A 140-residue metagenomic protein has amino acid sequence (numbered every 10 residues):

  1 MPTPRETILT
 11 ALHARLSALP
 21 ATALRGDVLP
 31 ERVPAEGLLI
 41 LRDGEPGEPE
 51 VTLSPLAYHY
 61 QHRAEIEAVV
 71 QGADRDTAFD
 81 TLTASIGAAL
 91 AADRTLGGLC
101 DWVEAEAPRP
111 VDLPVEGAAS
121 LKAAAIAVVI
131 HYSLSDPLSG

Functional and structural regions predicted by a protein language model:
M1-V33, G44-G140: Charged, amphipathic alpha-helical segments and their flanking helix caps
E36-I40: A short glycine-rich, His/Asp/Glu-containing loop-to-beta-strand
